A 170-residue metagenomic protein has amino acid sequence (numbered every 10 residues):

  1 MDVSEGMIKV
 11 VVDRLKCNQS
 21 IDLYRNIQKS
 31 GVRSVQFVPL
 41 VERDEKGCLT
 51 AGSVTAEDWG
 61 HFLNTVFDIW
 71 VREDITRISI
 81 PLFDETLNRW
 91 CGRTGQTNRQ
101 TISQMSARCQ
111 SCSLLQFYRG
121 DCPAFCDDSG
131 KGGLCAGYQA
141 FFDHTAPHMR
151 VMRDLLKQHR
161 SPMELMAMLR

Functional and structural regions predicted by a protein language model:
D2-T97: Radical SAM enzyme [4Fe-4S]-AdoMet core and its adjacent flexible, acidic and glycine-rich loops/tails across
T97-R170: Flexible mid-to-C-terminal extensions adjoining Fe-S/redox cofactors in radical SAM and related proteins
